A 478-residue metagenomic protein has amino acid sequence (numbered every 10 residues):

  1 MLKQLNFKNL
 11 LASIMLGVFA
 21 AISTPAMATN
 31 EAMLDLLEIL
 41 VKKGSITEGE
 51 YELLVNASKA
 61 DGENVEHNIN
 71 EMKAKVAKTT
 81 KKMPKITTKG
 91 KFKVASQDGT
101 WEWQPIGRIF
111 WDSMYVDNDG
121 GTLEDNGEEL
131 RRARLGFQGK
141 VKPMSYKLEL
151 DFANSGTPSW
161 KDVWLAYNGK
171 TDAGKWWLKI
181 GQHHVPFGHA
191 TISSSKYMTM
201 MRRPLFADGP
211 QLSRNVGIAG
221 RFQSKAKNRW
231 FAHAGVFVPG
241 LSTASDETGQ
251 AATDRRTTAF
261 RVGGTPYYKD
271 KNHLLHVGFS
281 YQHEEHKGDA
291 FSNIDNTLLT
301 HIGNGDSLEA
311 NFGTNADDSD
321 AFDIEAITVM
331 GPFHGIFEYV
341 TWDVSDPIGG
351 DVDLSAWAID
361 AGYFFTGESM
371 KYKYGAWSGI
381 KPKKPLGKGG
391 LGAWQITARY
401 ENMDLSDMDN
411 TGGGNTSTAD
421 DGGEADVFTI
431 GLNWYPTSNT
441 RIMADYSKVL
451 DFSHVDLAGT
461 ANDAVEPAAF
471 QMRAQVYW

Functional and structural regions predicted by a protein language model:
M1-K8: N-terminal secretory signal peptides that target proteins for export/translocation
L2, S13-G17, A26-I106, F365 (+1 more regions): N-terminal periplasmic/intermembrane-space "pro-region" immediately following the signal or transit peptide
S58-K59, G156-T157, S345: Short secondary-structure boundary/hinge segments and terminal tails
T87, P158, Q211-S213, D317-S319 (+1 more regions): Short solvent-exposed loop/turn micro-motifs enriched in small/polar/acidic residues
G90-K287, L354-K388, A393-N410: Outer membrane beta-barrel
G121-T122, Y167, T171, Y281 (+1 more regions): Outer-membrane beta-barrel pore domains
